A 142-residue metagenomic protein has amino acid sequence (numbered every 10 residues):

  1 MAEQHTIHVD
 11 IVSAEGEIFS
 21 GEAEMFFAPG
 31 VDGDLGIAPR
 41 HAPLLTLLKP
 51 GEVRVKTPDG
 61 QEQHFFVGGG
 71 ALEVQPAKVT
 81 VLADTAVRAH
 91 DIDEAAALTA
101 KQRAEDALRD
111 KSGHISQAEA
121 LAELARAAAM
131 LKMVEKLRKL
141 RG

Functional and structural regions predicted by a protein language model:
M1-T6: Extreme N-terminus of proteins, especially the signal/transit-peptide cleavage junction and the first residues
H8-T99, R103: Compact, glycine-rich, soluble single-domain proteins
V87-G142: Acidic/glycine-rich phosphate/pyrophosphate-binding loops and surrounding catalytic core that coordinate Mg2+
